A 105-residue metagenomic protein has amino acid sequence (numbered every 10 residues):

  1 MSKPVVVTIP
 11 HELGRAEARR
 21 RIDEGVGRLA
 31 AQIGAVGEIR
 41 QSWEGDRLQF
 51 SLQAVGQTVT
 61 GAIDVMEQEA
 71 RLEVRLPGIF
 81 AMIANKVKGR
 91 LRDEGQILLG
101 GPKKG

Functional and structural regions predicted by a protein language model:
M1-R21, G25-I39: Terminal, regulation- and interaction-focused segments at domain boundaries
K3, V55-V59: Short acidic/polar mixed-charge low-complexity motifs
E38-R40, Q49, T60-A62: Short, surface-exposed charged micro-motifs
D46-L48, A70: Hydrophobic residues embedded in beta-strands of well-ordered beta-sheets
L48-A54: Short beta-strand segments that buttress and anchor functional surface loops
T58-Q68: A short, structured beta-strand/loop element
R75-A81: A short interface-forming secondary-structure element
A81-G105: A conserved amphipathic terminal alpha-helix motif
